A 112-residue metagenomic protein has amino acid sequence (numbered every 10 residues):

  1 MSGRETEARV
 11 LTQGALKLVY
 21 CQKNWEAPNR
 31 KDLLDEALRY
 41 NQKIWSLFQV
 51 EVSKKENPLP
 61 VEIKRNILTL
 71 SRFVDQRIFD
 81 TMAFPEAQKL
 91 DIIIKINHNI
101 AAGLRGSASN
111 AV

Functional and structural regions predicted by a protein language model:
M1-K54, P58-P60, R65-V112: N-terminal intrinsically disordered, cationic/polar leader segments that include organellar targeting peptides
